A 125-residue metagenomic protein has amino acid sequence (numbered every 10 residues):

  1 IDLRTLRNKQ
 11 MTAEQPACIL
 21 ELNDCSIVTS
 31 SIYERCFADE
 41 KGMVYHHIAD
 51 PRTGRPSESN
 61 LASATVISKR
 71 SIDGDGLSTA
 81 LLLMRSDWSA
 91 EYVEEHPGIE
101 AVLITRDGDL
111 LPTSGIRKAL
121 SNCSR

Functional and structural regions predicted by a protein language model:
I1-R125: Mature catalytic core of soluble alpha/beta enzymes
